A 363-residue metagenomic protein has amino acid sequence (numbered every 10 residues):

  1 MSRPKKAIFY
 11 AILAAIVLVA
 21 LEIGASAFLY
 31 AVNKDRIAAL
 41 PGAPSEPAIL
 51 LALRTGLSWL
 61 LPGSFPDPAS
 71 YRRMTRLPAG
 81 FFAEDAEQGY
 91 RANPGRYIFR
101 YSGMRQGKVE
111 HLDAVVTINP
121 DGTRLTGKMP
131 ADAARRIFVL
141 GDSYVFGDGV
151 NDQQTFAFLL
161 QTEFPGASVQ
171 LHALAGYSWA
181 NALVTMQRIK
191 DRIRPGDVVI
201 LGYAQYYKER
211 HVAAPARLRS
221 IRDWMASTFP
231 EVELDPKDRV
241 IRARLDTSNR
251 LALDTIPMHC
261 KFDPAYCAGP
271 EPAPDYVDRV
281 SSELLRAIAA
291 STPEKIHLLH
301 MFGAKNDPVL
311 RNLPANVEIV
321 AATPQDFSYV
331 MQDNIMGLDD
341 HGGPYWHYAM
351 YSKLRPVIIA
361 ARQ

Functional and structural regions predicted by a protein language model:
S2-R3, A7-Y10, A25-L29, N334-Q363: Histidine-centered active-site loop/cap adjacent to the catalytic His in serine esterases/O-acetyl transfer systems
L18-I37: Membrane-interface motif at the C-terminal end of an N-terminal transmembrane signal
R36, L40-R54, L60, A204-P314 (+1 more regions): Serine-dependent acyl-ester chemistry module
I37-L159, F327-Y329: Membrane/wall-proximal cationic-aromatic binding patches
T123-L125, A182-K190, E283-L285: Alpha-helical scaffolding within the catalytic cores of extracellular/periplasmic polymer-degrading hydrolases
F146-W224: Conserved SGNH/GDSL esterase-like catalytic core that processes O-acyl groups on lipids and polysaccharides
W179, L183, D278, S282 (+1 more regions): Short, amphipathic alpha-helical "lid/cap" segments that border enzyme active or binding sites
